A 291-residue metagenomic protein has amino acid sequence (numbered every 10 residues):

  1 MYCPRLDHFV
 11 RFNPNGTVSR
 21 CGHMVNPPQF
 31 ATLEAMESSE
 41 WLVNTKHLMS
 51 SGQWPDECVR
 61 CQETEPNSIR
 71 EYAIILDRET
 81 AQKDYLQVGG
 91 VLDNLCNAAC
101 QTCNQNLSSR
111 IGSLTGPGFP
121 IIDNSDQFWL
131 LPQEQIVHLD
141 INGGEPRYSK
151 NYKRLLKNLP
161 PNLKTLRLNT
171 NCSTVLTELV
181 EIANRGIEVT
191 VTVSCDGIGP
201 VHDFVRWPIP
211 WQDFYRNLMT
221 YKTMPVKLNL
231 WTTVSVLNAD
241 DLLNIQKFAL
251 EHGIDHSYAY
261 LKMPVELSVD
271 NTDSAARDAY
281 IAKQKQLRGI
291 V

Functional and structural regions predicted by a protein language model:
M1-I75, K262-V291: Accessory C-terminal segments flanking Radical SAM cores
G52-L86, C96-A98, P117-F119, D123: Recognition helices and adjacent regulatory flanks at domain boundaries
Q62-T64, C103-S109: Detector for the c-type heme attachment site
Y85-L95, N106-D123, E134-S149, P161-T177 (+3 more regions): Core AdoMet radical
Q127-Q133, L155-P160, E181-N184: Leucine-rich repeat
L156, L179-V180, Y215-M219, L242-Q246: Generic structural signal for well-ordered alpha-helices, preferentially at hydrophobic/aromatic core positions
E181-E188, K222, L250: Acidic (Asp/Glu)-rich catalytic clusters
V236-H252: Catalytic cores of alpha/beta
